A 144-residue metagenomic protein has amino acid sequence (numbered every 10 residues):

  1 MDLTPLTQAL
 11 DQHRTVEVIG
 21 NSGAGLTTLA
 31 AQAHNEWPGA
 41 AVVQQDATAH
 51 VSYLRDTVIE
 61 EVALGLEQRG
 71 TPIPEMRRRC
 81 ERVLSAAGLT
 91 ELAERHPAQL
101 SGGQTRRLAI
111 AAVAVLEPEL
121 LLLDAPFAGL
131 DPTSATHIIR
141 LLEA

Functional and structural regions predicted by a protein language model:
P74-L92: Conserved ABC ATPase "signature" region
H96-L100, Q104: Conserved ABC ATPase signature
I110: Hydrophobic anchor residue at the start of the ABC signature
E117: Conserved catalytic motifs of ABC-family nucleotide-binding domains
L121-D124: Catalytic Walker B motif of ABC-type/P-loop ATPase nucleotide-binding domains
F127-A128: Short loop immediately C-terminal to the Walker-B catalytic DE motif in ABC-type ATPase nucleotide-binding domains
D131: ABC-family nucleotide-binding domains
